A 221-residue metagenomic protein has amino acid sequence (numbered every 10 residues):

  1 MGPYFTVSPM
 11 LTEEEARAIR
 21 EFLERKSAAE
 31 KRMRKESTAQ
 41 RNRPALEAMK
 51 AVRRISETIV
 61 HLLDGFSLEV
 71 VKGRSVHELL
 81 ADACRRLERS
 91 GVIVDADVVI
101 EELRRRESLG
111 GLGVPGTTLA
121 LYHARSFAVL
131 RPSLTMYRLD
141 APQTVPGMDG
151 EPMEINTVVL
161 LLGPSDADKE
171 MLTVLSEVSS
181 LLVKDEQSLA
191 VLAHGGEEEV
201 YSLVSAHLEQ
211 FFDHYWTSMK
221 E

Functional and structural regions predicted by a protein language model:
M1-E221: Cytosolic covalent-transfer regions centered on His/Cys nucleophiles that carry phosphoryl or persulfide groups
